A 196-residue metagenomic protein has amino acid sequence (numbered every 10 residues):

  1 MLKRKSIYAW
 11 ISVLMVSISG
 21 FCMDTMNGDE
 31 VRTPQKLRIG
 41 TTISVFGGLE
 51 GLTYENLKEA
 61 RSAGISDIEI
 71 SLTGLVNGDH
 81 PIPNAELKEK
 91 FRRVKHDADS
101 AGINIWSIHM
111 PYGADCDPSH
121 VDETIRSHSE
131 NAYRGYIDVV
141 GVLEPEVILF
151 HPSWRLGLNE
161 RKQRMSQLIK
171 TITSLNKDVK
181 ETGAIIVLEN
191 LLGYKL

Functional and structural regions predicted by a protein language model:
M1-I11: Bacterial N-terminal signal peptides that target proteins for export
A9-G20: Bacterial N-terminal signal peptides
C22, D97-A101, A114-L196: Active-site acidic/histidine proton-transfer and metal-coordination neighborhood in alpha/beta enzyme cores
V31-T53: Boundary/entry segment of secreted carbohydrate-active catalytic domains
L37-I43, I68-I70, I105-M110, I148-F150 (+1 more regions): Hydrophobic faces of well-ordered beta-strands that scaffold small-molecule active sites in alpha/beta enzyme cores
G48-A60, S127-D138: Short, acidic/polar
T53-G74, L143-E144: Catalytic domains of carbohydrate-active enzymes, especially glycoside hydrolases
E69-K95, P152-N159: Glycine-rich, proline-tolerant flexible connector loops at the mouths of alpha/beta enzymes
